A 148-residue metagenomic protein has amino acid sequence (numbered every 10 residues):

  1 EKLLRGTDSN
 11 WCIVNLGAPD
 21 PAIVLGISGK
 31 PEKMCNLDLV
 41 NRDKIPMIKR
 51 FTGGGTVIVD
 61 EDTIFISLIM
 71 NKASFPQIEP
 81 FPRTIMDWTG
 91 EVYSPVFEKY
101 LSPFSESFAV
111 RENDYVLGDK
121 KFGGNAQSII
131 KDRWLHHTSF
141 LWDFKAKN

Functional and structural regions predicted by a protein language model:
E1-P80: N-terminal lobe of the biotin/lipoate ligase/transferase fold
I64-N148: Catalytic beta-strand/loop module used to bind and position nucleotide/cofactor moieties in cofactor-attachment
